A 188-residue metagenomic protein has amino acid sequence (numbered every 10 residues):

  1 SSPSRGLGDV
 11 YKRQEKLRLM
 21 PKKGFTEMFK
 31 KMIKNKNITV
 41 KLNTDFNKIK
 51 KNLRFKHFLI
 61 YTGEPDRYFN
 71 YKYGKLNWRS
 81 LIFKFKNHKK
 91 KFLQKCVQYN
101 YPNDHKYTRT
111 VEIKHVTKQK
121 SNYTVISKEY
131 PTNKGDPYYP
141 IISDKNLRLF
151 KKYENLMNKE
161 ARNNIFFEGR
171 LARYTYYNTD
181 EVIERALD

Functional and structural regions predicted by a protein language model:
S1-Y11: Single conserved hydrophobic/aromatic residue that forms the stacking wall/gate of nucleotide- or nucleobase-binding
R5, V40, Q94-K95: Structural/interface elements that position substrates and couple domains in central-metabolism enzymes
D9-F58, T62: Helical element adjacent to the flavin cofactor pocket in flavoenzyme catalytic cores
K56-H57, D66-R185: C-terminal segments that line or cap access tunnels to active or ligand-binding sites in enzymes and enzyme-associated
